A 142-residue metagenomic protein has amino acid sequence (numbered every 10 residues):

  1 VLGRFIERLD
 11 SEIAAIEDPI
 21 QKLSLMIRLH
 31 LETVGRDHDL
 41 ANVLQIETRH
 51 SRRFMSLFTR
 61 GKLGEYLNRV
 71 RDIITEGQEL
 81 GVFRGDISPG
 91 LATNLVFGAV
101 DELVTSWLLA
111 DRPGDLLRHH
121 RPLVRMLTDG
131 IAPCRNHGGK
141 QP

Functional and structural regions predicted by a protein language model:
V1-E7, R53-L80, G90-N94, G98 (+1 more regions): Amphipathic alpha-helical packing segments from all-alpha helical-bundle domains
D10-D39, P89-V96: Hydrophobic alpha-helical connector segments
E12, Q45-T48, W107-D111: Secondary-structure edge/capping motif, primarily at the C-terminal ends of alpha-helices and the immediately following
L25, L29-R36, N68, D72-L80 (+3 more regions): C-terminal peripheral helix-coil segments that are non-catalytic and often amphipathic
G35-F54: Amphipathic alpha-helical segments used for helix-helix packing
N42-L44, L57, D86, L116 (+1 more regions): Short, hydrophobic secondary-structure boundary micro-motifs
